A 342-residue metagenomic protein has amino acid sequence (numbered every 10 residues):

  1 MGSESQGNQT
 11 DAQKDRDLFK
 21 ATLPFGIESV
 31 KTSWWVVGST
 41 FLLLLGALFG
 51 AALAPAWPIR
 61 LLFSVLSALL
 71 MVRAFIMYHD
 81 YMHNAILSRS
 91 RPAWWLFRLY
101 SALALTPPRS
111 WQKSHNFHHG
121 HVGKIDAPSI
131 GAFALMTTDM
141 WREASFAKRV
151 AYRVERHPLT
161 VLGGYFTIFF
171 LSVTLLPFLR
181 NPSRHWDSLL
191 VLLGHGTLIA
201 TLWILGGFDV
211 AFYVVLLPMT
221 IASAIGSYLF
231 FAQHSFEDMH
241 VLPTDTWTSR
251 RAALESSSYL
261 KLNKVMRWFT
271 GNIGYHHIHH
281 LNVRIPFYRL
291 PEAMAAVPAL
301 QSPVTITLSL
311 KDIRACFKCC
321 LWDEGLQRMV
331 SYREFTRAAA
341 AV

Functional and structural regions predicted by a protein language model:
M1-L70, M77, W94, S101-L216 (+1 more regions): Non-catalytic, topology-defining segments of multipass membrane proteins
L61-F63, G206-L217, I221-Q233, D238-L242: Juxtamembrane/interface helices at transmembrane-helix boundaries
A74-H83, W111-G123, L229-D238, F269-I285: Histidine-centered catalytic micro-motifs
D80-P92: Helix-loop junctions on the outward
L99-Y100, F269: Short alpha-helical scaffolding segments that buttress acidic/His motifs in well-ordered protein cores
L192, K264-G271: A glycine-rich, aromatic-flanked flexible loop/lid motif
S227-V265, L308: Membrane-interfacial segments at transmembrane helix termini in multi-pass membrane proteins
